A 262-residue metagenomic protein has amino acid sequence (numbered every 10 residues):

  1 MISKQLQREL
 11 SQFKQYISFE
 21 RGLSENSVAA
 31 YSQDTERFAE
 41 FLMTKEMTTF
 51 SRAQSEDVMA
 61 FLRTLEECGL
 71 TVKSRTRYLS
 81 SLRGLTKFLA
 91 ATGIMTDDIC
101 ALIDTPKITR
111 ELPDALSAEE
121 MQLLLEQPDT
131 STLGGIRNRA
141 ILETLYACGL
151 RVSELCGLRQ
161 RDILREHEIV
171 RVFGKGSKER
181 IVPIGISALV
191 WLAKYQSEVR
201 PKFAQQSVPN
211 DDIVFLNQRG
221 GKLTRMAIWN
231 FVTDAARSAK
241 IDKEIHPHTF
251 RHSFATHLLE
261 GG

Functional and structural regions predicted by a protein language model:
M1-G262: Conserved catalytic core of the tyrosine transesterase superfamily
